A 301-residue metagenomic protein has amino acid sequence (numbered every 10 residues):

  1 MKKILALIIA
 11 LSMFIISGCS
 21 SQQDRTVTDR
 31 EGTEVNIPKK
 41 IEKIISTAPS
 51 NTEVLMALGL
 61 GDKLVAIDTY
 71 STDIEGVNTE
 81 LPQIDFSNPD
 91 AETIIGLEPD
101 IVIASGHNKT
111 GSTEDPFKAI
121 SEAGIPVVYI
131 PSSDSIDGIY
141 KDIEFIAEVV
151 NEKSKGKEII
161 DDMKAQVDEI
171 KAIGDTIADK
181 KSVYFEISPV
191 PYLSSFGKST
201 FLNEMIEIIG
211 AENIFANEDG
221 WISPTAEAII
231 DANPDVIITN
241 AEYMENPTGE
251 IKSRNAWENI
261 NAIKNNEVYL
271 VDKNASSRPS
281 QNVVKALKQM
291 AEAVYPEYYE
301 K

Functional and structural regions predicted by a protein language model:
K3-L5, G18-T52, V149-Y184, E292-K301: Bacterial Sec-exported substrate-binding components of ABC uptake systems
I8-I16: Bacterial N-terminal signal peptides
R30-G32, P82-E92, G111, E218-E227: Short helix-initiation/N-cap motifs at beta->coil->alpha
K43, G138-V150, K157, D161 (+1 more regions): Structured C-terminal subdomain patch of bacterial secreted/periplasmic proteins
K43-L97, I101-T110: A short, structured surface patch at a secondary-structure boundary
D68-D73, S194-W221: Alpha-helical, coiled-coil/dimerization segments enriched in small aliphatic residues
D90-A104, I125, T225-T239: Proline-aspartate-enriched helix->loop->beta-strand connector
K109-D115, I125, P131-F145, A178-F201 (+1 more regions): Extracytoplasmic ligand-binding site segments that recognize negatively charged/polar headgroups
